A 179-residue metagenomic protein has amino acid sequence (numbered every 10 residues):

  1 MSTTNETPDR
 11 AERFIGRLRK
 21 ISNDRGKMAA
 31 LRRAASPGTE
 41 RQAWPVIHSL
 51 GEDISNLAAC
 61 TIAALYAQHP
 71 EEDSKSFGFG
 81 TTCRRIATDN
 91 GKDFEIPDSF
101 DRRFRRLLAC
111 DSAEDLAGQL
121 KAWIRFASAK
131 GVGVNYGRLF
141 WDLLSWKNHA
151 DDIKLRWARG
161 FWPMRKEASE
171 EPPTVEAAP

Functional and structural regions predicted by a protein language model:
M1-R19: Short, extreme N-terminal leader segments that mark the start of a protein/domain
R10-A11, R19-A64, H69-P179: Basic, alpha-helical nucleic-acid-binding regions used in initiation and control of genome expression
